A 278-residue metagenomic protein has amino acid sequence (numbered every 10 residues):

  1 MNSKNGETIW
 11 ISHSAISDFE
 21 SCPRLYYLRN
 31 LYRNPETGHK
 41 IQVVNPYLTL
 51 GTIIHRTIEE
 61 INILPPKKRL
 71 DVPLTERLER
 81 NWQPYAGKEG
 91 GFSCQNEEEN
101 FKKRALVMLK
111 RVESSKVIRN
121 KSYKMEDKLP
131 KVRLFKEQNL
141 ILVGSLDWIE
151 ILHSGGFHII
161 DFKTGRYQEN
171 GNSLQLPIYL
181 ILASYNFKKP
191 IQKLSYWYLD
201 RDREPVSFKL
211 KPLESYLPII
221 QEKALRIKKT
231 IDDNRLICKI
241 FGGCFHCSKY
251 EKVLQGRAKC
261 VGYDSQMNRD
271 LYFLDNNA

Functional and structural regions predicted by a protein language model:
M1-A278: RecB-family 4Fe-4S metal-dependent nuclease core
